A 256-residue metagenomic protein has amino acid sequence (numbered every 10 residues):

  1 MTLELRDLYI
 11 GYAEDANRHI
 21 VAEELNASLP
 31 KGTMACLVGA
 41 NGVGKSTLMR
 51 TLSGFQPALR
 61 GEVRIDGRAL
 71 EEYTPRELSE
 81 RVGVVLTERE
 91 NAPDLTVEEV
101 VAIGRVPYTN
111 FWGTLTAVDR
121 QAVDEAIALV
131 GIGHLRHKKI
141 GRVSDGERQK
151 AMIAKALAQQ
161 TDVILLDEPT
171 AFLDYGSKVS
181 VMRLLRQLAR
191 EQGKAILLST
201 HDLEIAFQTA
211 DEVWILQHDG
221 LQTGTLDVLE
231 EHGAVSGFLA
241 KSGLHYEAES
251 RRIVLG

Functional and structural regions predicted by a protein language model:
V38-A40: The feature captures the beta-strand-to-loop junction immediately N-terminal to the Walker
S53: Helix-to-loop junction immediately C-terminal to a conserved catalytic motif
G61-A69, L78: Conserved ABC transporter NBD signature motif
A102, A117-L135: Conserved ABC ATPase "signature" region
I164-D167: Catalytic Walker B motif of ABC-type/P-loop ATPase nucleotide-binding domains
T200-H201: H-loop/switch region of ABC-family ATPase nucleotide-binding domains
L239-G256: ABC ATPase nucleotide-binding domains
